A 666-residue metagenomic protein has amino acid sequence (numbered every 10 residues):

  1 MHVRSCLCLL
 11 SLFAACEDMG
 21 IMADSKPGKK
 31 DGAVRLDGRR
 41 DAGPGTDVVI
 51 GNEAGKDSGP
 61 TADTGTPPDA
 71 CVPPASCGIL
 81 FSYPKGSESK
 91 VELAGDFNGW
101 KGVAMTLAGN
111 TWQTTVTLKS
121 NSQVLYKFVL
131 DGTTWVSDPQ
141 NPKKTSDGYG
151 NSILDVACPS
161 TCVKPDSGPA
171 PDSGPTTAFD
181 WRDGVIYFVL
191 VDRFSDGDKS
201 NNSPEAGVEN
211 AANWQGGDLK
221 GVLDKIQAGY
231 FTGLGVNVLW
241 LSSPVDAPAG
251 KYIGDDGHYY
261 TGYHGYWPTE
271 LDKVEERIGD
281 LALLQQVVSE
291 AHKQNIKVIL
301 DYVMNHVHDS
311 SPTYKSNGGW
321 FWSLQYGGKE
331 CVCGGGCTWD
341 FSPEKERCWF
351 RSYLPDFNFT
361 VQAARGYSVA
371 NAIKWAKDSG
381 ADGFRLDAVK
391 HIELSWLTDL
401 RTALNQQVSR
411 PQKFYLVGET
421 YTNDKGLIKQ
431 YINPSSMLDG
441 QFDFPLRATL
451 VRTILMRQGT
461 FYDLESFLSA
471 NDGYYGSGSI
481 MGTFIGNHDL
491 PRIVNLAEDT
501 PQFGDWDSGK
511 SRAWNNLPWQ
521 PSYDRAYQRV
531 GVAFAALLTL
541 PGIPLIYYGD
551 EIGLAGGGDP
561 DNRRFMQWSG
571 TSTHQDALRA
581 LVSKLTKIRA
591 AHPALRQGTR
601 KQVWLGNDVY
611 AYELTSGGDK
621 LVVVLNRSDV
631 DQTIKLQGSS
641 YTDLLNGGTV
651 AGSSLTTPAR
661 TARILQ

Functional and structural regions predicted by a protein language model:
F13-P74, S160-S173: Ser/Thr-rich, Pro/Gly/Ala-heavy low-complexity intrinsically disordered linkers and tails of secreted extracellular
V72-L125, V129-P159: Aromatic-rich carbohydrate-binding modules that target alpha-glucans
V91-D96, V630-G647: Beta-strand-rich binding/interaction modules
A178-G184, F194-S379, W396-S409, F414-G418 (+2 more regions): Substrate-binding/active-site clefts of carbohydrate-active enzymes
V185, G652-Q666: C-terminal beta-strand-rich structural cap/linker in extracellular carbohydrate-active enzymes
V288, H292, I296, H306 (+8 more regions): Active-site-proximal helices and loops of the catalytic beta/alpha 8
T483-A513, F534-A535, P541-H574: Aromatic/acidic polysaccharide-binding cleft in carbohydrate-active enzymes
V624-S628: Asparagine-centered strand-capping/turn motif at beta-strand->loop junctions
